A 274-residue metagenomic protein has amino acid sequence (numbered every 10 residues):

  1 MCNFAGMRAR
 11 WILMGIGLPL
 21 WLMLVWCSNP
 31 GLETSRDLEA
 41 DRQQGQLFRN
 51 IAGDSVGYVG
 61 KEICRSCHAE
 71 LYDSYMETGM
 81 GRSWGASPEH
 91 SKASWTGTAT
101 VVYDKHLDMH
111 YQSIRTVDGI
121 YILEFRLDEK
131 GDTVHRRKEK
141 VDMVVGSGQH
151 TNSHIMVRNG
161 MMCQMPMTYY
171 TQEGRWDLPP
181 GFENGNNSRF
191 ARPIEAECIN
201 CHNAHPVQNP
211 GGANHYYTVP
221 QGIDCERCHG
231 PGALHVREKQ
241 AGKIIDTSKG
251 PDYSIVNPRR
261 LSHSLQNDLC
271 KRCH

Functional and structural regions predicted by a protein language model:
C2, A9-L13, W21-H274: Short sequence/structural segments immediately N-terminal
